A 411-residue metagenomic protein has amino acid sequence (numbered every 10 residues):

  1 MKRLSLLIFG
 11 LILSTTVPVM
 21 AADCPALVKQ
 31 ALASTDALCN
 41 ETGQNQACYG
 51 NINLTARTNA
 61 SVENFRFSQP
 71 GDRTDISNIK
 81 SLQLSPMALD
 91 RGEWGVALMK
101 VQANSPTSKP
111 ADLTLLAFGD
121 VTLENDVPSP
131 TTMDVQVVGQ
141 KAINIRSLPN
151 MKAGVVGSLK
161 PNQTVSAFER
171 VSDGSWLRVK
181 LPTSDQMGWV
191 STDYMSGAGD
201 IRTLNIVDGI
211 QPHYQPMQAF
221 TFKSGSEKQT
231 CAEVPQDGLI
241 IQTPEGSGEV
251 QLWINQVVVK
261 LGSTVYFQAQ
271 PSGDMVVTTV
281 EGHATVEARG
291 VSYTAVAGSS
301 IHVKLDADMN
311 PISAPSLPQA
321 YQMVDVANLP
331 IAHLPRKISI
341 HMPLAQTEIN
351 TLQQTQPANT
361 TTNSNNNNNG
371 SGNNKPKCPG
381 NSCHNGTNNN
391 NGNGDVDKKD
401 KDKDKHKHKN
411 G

Functional and structural regions predicted by a protein language model:
M1-L7: Bacterial N-terminal signal peptides that target proteins for export
S14-T16: N-terminal signal peptide c-region/cleavage motif recognized by signal peptidases
A22, A37, Q46, Q229 (+2 more regions): Extracellular secreted precursors and ectodomains with disulfide-bonded cysteine-rich loops/domains
A22-V62, R66, L115-S147, G157-T164 (+2 more regions): SH3-family beta-barrel domains
V155-G199, T285-A288, Y293-V296, I301-K304: SH3/SH3-like beta-barrel superfamily modules
S226-I301: Short, small/hydrophobic-biased targeting/export segments
T285-N350: Short, polar/charged, low-complexity connector loops/linkers at domain or secondary-structure junctions
P335-G411: Ser/Thr/Gly/Pro-rich low-complexity, disordered linker/stalk segments of secreted and cell-surface proteins
